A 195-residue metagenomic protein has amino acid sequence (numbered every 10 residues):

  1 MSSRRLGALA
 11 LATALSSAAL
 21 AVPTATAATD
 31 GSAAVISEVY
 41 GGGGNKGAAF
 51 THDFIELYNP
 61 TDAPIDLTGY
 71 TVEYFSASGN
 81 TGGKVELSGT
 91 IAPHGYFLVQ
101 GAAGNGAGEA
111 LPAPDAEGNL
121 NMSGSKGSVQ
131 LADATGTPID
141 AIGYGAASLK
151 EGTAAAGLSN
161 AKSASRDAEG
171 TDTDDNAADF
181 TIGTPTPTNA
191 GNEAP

Functional and structural regions predicted by a protein language model:
S2-L9, S17-S163, D167-N176, I182-T184 (+1 more regions): Activation on beta-sandwich/Ig-like modules and their edge loops
A14: OB-fold/S1-family RNA-binding modules
